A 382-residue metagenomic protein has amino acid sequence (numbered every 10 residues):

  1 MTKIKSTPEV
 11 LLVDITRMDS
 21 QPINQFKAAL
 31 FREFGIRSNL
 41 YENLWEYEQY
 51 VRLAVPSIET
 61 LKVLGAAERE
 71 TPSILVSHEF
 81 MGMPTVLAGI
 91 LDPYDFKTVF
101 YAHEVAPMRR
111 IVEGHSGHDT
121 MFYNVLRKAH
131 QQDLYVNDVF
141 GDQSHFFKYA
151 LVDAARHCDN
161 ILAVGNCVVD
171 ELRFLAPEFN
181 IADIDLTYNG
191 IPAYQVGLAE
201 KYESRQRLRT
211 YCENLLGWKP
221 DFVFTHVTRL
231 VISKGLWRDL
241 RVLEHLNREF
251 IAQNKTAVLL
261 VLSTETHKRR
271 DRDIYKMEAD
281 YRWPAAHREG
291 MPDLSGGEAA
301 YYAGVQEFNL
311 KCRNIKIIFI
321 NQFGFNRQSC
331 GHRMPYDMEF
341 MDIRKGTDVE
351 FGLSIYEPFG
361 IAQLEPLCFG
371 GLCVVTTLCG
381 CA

Functional and structural regions predicted by a protein language model:
M1-A382: Catalytic cores of nucleotide-sugar-dependent glycosyltransferases that transfer UDP/GDP/TDP-activated
